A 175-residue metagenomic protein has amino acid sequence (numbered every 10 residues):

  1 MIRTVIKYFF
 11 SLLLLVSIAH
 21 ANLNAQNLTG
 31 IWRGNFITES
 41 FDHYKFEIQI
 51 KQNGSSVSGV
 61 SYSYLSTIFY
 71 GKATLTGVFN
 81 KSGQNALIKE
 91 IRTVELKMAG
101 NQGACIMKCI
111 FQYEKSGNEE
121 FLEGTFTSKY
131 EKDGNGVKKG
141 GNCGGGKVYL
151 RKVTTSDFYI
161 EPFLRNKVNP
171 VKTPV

Functional and structural regions predicted by a protein language model:
M1-T29: Bacterial Sec-dependent N-terminal signal peptides
Q26-P174: Central antiparallel beta-sheet cores of small beta-barrel/beta-sandwich binding domains
